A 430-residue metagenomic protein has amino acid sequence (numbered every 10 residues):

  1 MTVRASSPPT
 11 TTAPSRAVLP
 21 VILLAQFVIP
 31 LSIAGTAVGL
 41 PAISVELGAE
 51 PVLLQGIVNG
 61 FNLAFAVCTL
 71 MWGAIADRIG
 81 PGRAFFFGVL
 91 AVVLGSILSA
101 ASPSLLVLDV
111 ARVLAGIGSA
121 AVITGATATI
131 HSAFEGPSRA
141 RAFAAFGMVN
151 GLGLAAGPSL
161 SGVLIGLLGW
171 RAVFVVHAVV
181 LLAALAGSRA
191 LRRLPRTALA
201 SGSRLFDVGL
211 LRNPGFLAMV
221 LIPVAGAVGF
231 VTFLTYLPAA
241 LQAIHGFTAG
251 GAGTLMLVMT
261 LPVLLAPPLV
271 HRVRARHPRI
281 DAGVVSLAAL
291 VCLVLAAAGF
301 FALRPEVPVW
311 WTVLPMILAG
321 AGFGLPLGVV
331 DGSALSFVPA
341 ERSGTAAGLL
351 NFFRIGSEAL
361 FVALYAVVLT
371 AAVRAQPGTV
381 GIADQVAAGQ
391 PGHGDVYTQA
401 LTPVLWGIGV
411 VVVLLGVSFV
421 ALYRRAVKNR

Functional and structural regions predicted by a protein language model:
S15-L31, T36-L40, P51-V58, G73 (+6 more regions): 12-transmembrane solute porter fold
E46-G48, G80, A101-V107, L168 (+2 more regions): Helix-breaking motifs and short loop linkers at transmembrane-helix boundaries and internal kinks in secondary membrane
V67-P103: Conserved MFS/SLC helix-loop-helix module at the cytosolic interface between two early adjacent transmembrane helices
F85, L108, G283-S286: Primarily marks hydrophobic transmembrane alpha-helices of the MFS/SLC 12-helix fold
A91, G95-L98, L106-A115, W310-L318: Paired small-residue
V113-V149: Cytoplasmic helix-loop-helix junction between adjacent transmembrane helices in 12-TM secondary transporters
F146-S188: Helix-loop-helix hairpin linking two adjacent transmembrane segments in secondary transporters
A178-A200, L415-R425: C-terminal membrane-cytosol helix-exit motif in multi-pass small-molecule transporters
